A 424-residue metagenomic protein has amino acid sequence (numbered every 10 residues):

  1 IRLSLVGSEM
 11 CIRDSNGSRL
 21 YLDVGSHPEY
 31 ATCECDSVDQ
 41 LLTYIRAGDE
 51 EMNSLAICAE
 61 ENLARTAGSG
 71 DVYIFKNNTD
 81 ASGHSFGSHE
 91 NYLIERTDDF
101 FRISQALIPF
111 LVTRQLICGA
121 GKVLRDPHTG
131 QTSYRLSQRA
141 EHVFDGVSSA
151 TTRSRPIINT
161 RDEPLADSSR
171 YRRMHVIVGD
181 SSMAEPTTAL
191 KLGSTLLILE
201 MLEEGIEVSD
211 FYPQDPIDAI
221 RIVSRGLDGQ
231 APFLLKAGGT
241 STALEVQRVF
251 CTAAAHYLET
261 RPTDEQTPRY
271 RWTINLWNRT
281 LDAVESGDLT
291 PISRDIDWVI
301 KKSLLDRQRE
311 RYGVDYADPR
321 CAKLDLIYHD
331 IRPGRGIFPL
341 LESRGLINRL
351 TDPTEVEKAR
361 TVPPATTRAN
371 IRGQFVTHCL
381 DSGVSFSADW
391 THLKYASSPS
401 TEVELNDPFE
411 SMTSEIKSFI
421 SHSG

Functional and structural regions predicted by a protein language model:
I1, N16, T132: Glycine-rich, flexible loop/turn motifs
I1-G7, C11-I12: Single conserved hydrophobic/aromatic residue that forms the stacking wall/gate of nucleotide- or nucleobase-binding
C11, C33-C35, C58, C118 (+3 more regions): Generic recognition of cysteine residues
R13-V72: Signature for HUH/AEP ssDNA processing cores
P28-Y30, M174-I177, L393: Generic recognition of long tandem-repeat/solenoid scaffolds
L41-R46, A189-I198, W277: Short, Φ-rich (hydrophobic/aromatic) sequence segments
G70-S82, F86-G239: Loop-rich catalytic cores of soluble enzymes, especially ATP-dependent carboxylate-amine ligases and other
V223-G424: Sequence termini and other peripheral, non-core segments
